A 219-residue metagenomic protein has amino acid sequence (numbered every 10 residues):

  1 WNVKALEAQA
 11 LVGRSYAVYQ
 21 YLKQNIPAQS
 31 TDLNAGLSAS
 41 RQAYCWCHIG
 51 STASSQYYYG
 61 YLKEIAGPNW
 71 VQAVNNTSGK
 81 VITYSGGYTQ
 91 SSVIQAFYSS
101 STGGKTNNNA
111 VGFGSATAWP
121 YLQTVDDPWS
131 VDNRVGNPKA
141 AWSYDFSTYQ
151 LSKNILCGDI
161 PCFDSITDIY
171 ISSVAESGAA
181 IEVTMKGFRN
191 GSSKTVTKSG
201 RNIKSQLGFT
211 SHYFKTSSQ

Functional and structural regions predicted by a protein language model:
W1-Q219: Conserved, single-site charged/polar hotspot
